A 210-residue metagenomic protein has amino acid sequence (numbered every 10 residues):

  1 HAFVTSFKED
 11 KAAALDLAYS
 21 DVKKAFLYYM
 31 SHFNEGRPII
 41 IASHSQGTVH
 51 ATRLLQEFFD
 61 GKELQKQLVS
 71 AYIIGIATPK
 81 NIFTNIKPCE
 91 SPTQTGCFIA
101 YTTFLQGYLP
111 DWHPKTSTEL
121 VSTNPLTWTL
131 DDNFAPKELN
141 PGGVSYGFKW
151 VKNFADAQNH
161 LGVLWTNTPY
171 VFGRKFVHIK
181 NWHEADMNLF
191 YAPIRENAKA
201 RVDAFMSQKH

Functional and structural regions predicted by a protein language model:
H1-V4: Active-site machinery of serine-nucleophile hydrolases
F7-R37: Helix-loop module immediately N-terminal to the HCX5R catalytic loop in PTP-like cysteine phosphatase domains
A12-S20, S45, E184-N188: Soluble non-cytosolic domains of exported or imported proteins
K24-E35, E57-Y191, R195-A204, Q208-K209: Surface cap/lid and interfacial helix-loop subdomains adjacent to catalytic sites that gate substrate access
I39-S43, A71: Short glycine-rich or small-residue beta-strand-to-loop segments that form or flank ligand, phosphate, metal/Fe-S
A42-A51: Gly/Ala-rich beta-loop-alpha elbow adjacent to hydrolase catalytic centers
T52-Q56: Short, hydrophobic alpha-helix immediately C-terminal to the catalytic nucleophile
